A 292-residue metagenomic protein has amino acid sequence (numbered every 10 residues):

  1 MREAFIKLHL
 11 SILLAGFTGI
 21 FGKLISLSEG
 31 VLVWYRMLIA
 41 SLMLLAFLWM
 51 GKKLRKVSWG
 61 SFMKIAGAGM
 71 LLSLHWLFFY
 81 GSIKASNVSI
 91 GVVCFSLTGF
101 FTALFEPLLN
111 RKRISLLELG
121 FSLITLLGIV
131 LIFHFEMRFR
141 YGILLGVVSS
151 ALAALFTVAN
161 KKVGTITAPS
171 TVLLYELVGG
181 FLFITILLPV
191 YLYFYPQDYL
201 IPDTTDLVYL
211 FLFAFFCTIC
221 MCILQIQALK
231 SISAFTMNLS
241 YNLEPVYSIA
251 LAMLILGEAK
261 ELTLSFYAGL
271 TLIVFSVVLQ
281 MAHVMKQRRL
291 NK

Functional and structural regions predicted by a protein language model:
M1-W34, M70, L74, F78 (+1 more regions): Glycine-/small-residue-enriched transmembrane alpha-helix faces in small-molecule transporters and effluxers
R2-L8, V31-A46, E118-I124, L144-L145 (+3 more regions): Hydrophobic alpha-helical transmembrane segments of multi-pass integral membrane proteins, especially transporters
L27-L74, G99-T102, L152-A159, L174-F194 (+2 more regions): Transmembrane alpha-helices of multi-pass small-molecule transport proteins
Y35, V92-L97, N160-L182, T218-L254: Helix-helix packing/entry segments at the starts of transmembrane helices
M37, D206, N242-K292: C-terminal-most transmembrane helix of multi-pass membrane proteins
L44, L48, A66, I114-F133 (+2 more regions): Hydrophobic transmembrane alpha-helices of multi-pass small-molecule transport proteins
L48-G51, T98-G120, V246-F266: C-terminal transmembrane-helix exit sites in multi-pass transporters
G51-I90, L131, A214-I232: Specific transmembrane alpha-helical segments of multi-pass solute transporters/efflux pumps, especially DMT/EamA
